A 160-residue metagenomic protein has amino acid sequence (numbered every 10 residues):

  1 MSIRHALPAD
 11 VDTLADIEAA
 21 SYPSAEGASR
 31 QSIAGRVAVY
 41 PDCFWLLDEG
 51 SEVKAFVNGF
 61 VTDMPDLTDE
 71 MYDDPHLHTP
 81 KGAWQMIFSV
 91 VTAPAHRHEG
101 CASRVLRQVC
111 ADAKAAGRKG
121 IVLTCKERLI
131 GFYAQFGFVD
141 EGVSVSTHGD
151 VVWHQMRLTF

Functional and structural regions predicted by a protein language model:
S2-L14: A short beta-loop-alpha structural element at the N-terminal edge of CoA-dependent acyl/N-acetyltransferase catalytic
L7, K126-E127, F136, S146-F160: C-terminal "cap" of GNAT-fold acetyltransferases
P23-G50, F56-L77: Active-site rim helix/loop that mediates acceptor-substrate recognition in acyltransferases
F56-V91, R97, S146-W153: Conserved acyl-donor/pantetheine-binding loop and adjacent beta-alpha core of acyl/acetyltransferases and related
T92, H98-A111: Conserved acetyl-CoA-binding loop-helix of GNAT-fold acetyltransferases
L106, A111-C125: Conserved GNAT acetyl-CoA-binding A-motif
